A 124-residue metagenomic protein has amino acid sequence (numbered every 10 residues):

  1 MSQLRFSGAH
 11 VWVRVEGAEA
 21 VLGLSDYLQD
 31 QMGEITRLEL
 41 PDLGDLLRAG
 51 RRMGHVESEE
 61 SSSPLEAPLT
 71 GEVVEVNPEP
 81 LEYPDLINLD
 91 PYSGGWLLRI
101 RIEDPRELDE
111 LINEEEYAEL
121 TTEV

Functional and structural regions predicted by a protein language model:
M1-Q3, E66-L69: Short, glycine/small-residue-enriched coil/turn segments at secondary-structure junctions
M1-R52, Y83-D85, L89-V124: Acidic, low-complexity mobile loops and tails
H10-W12, V56, L65, V73: Conserved hydrophobic positions within beta-strands
V13-V15, E59, V76: Residue-level recognition of beta-strand microenvironments
L40-D42, L47, E59, P68 (+1 more regions): Surface-exposed strand-loop junctions at beta-sheet edges and helix termini that form docking/interaction patches
R51, E57-S58, N77-P78, I102: Conserved "cap/hinge" positions at secondary-structure junctions
H55-E66, Y83-D85: Short, Lys/Arg- and Gly-enriched loop/turn segments at beta-strand edges
T70-D90: Short peripheral tails and domain-boundary helices/loops at the edges of structured domains
